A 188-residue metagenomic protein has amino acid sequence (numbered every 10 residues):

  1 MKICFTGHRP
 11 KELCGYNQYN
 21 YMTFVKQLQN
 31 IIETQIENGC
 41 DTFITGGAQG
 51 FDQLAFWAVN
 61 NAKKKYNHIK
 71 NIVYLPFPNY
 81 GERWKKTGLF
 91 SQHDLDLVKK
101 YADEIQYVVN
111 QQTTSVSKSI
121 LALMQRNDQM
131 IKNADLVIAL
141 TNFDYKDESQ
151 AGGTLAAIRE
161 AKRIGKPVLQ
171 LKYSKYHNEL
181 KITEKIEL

Functional and structural regions predicted by a protein language model:
M1-I182, I186: Acidic/glycine-enriched connector segments
